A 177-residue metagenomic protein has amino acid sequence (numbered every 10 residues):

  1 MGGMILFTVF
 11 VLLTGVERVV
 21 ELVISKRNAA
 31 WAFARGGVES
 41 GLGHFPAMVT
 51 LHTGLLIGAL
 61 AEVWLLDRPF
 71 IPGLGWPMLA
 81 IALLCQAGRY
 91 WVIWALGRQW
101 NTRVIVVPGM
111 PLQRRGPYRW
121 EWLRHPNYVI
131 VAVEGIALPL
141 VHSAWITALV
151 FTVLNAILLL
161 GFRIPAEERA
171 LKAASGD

Functional and structural regions predicted by a protein language model:
G2-V19, G75-G88, P108-D177: Hydrophobic transmembrane alpha-helices
M4-G43: Hydrophobic or amphipathic, alpha-helical segments that drive membrane association/targeting
V23-A30, A95-R98, L160-R169: Transmembrane-cytosolic junction motif
I24, G54-P69, V92-A95: Membrane-helix exit/interface motif
R27, W31, R35, R68-P69 (+2 more regions): Membrane-interface elements of multi-pass transporters and channels
F33-L51, V104-W120: Juxtamembrane helix-capping/reentrant segments at transmembrane boundaries
W64-A80: Transmembrane helix-loop-helix
W91-P108, E167: Juxtamembrane/interfacial segments flanking transmembrane helices
